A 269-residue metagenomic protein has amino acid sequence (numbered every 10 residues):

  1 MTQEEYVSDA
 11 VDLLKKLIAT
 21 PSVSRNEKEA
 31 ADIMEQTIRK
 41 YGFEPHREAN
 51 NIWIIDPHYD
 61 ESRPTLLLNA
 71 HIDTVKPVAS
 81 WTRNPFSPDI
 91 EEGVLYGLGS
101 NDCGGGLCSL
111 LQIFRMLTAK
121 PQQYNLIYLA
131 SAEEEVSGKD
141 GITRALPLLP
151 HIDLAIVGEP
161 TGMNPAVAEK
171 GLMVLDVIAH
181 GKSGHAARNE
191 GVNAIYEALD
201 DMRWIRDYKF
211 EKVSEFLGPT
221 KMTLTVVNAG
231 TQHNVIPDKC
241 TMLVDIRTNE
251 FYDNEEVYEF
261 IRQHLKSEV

Functional and structural regions predicted by a protein language model:
T2-E5, K40, D176-V269: Metal-dependent amide/peptide-bond hydrolase catalytic core, centered on the "pita-bread" metallohydrolase fold
T2-P77, K239-L243, V257-F260: N-terminal helical capping/dimerization or prosegment-like subdomains of hydrolases acting on amide or phosphate bonds
K16, Q112-A119, D200-D207: Short glycine/serine- and small hydrophobic-enriched flexible loop segments
V23, H71-D73, E133-E135, T161 (+1 more regions): Active-site beta-loop-alpha junctions enriched in small/polar residues
T37, R63-I127: Active-site metal-coordination/substrate-binding segment of hydrolases, especially metallo-dependent peptidases
P45, P88-I90, L224-V227: A structural signal for short hydrophobic beta-strand segments in well-ordered beta-sheet cores
V78, A166-G171, V235-P237: Short glycine/proline-enriched loop/turn "hinge" motifs that connect secondary-structure elements and lie
C108-V174, I178: Acidic/histidine-rich catalytic neighborhood of metal-dependent amide-processing enzymes
